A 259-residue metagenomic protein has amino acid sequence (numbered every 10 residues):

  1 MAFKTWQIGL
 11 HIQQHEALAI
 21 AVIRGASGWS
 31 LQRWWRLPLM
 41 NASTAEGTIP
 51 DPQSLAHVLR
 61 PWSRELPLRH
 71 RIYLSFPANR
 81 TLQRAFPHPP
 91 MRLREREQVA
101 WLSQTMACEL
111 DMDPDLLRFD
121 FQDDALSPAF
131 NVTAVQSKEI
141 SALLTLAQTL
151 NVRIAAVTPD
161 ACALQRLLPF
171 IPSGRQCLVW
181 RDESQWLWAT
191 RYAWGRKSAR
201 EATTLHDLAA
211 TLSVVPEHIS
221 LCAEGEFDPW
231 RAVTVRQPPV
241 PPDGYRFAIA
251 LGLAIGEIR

Functional and structural regions predicted by a protein language model:
M1-R259: Hydrophobic/aromatic-enriched cytosolic interaction surfaces used to assemble or bind macromolecules
